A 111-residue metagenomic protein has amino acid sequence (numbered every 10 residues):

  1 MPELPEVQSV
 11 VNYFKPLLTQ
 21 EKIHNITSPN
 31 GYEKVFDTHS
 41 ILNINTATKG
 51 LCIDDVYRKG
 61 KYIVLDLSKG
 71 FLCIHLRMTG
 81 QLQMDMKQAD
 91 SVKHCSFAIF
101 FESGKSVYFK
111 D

Functional and structural regions predicted by a protein language model:
M1-D111: Structured catalytic/nucleic-acid-binding cores of DNA maintenance enzymes
